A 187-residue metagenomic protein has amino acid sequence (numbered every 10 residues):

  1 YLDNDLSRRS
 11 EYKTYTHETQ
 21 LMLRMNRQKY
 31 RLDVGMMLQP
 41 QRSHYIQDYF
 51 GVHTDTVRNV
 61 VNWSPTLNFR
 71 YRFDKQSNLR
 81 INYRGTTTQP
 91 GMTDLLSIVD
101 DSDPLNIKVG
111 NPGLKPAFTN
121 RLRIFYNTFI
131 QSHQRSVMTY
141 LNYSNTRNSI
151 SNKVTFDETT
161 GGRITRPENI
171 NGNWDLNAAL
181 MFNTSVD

Functional and structural regions predicted by a protein language model:
Y1-D187: Exposed, low-structure sequence patches enriched in small/polar residues
